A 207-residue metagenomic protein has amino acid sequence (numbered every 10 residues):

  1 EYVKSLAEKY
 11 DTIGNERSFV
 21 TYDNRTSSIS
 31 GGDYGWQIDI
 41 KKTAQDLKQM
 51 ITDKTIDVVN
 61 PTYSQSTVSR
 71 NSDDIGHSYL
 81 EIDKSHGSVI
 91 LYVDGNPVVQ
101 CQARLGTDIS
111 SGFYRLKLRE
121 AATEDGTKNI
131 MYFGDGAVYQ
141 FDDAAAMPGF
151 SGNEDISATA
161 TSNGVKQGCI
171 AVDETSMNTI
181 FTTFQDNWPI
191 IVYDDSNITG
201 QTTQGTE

Functional and structural regions predicted by a protein language model:
E1-A137, A144-A146, T161, T175-E207: Surface-exposed, secretory/extracytoplasmic low-complexity segments enriched in Ser/Thr/Asn/Gly/Pro
D142-V165: Short, conserved helix/loop micro-motifs enriched in His/Cys and acidic residues
K166-E174: Active-site nucleophilic cysteine motif
